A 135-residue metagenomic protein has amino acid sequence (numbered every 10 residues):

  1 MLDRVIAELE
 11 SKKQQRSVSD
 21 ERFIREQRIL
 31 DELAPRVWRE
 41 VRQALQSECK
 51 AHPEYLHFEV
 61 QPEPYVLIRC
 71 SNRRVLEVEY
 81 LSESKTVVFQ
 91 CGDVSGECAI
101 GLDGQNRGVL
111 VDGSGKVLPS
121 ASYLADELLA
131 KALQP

Functional and structural regions predicted by a protein language model:
M1-K13: Short linear clamp-binding motif
E10-Q61: Contiguous, amphipathic alpha-helical segments that mediate oligomerization or scaffolding in large protein assemblies
Q61-P135: Intrinsic disorder/low-complexity polar-acidic segments
